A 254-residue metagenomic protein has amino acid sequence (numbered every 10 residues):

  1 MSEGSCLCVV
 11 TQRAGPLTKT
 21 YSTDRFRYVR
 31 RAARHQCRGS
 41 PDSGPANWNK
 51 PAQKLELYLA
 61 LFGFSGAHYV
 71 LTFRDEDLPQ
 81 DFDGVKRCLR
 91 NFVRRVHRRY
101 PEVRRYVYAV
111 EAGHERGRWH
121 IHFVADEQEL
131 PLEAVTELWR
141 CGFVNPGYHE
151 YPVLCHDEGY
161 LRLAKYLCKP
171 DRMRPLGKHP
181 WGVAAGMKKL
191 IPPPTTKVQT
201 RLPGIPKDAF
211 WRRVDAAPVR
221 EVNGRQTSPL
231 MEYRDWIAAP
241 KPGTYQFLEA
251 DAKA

Functional and structural regions predicted by a protein language model:
M1-G117, E127-A254: Right-hand nucleic-acid polymerase module
